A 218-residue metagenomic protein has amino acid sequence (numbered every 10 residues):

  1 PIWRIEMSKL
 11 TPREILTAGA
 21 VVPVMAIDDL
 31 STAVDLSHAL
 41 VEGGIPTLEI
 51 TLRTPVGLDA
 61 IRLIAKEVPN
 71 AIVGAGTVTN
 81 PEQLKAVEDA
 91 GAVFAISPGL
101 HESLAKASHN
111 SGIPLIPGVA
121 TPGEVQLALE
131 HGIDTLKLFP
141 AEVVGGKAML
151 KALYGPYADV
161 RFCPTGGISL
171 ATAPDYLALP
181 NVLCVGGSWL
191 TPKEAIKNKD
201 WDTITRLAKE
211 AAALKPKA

Functional and structural regions predicted by a protein language model:
W3-V93, N110, L170-A171, A178 (+1 more regions): Conserved N-terminal beta1-alpha1 strand-loop-helix module at the mouth
V24, E49, G74, I96 (+3 more regions): Conserved beta-strand positions in the central sheet of alpha/beta enzyme cores
A26-D29, A75-P81, S97-H101, P117-P122 (+2 more regions): Glycine-rich beta-to-alpha transition loops that act as phosphate-gripper elements at the mouths of alpha/beta enzyme
L84-A128: Hydrophobic, well-structured mid-protein blocks that either form specific transmembrane helices
F94, P98-L104, K137-K147, N181-T203: Glycine-rich phosphate-binding active-site loops on the catalytic face of alpha/beta enzymes
P122-L136, G146-P156: Anionic-ligand binding region
Y157, R161, T172: Active-site-adjacent C-terminal substructures of enzyme catalytic domains
